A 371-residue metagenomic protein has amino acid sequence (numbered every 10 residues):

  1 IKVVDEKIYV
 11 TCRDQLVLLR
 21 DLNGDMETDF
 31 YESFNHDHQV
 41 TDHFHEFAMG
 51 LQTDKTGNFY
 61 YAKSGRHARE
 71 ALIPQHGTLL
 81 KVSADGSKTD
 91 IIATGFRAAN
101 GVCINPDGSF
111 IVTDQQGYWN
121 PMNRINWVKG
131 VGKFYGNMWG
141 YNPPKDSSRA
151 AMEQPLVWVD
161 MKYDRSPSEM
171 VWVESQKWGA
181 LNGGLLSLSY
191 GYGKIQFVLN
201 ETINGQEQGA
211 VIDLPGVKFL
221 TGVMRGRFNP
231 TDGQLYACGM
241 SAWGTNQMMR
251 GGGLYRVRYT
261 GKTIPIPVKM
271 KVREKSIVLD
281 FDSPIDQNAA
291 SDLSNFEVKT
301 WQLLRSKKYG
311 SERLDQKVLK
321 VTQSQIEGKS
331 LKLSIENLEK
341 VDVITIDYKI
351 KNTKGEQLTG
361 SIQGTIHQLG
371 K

Functional and structural regions predicted by a protein language model:
I1-K269, R273-V278, Q287: Beta-propeller domains with acidic blade repeats across secreted/periplasmic ectodomains and cytosolic WD/CNH propellers
K269-M270, T322-Q325: Short amphipathic beta-strand and strand-loop transition segments with alternating hydrophobic
V278-P284, S334-E336: Short edge beta-strand/loop segments characteristic of extracellular beta-sandwich folds
P284-T322, I346-N352, G360-T365: Short, surface-exposed alpha-helix to beta-strand junction/turn motifs within ectodomains of secreted and cell-envelope
I326, I344-T345: N-terminal accessory segment at the very beginning of proteins
I326-K332: Aromatic sugar-binding surface patches on proteins that engage polysaccharides or sugar-phosphate polymers
N337-D342: Surface-exposed, short loops/turns at beta-strand junctions within beta-sandwich domains
T365-K371: Flexible, low-complexity linkers/stalks enriched in Thr/Pro that connect modular domains
